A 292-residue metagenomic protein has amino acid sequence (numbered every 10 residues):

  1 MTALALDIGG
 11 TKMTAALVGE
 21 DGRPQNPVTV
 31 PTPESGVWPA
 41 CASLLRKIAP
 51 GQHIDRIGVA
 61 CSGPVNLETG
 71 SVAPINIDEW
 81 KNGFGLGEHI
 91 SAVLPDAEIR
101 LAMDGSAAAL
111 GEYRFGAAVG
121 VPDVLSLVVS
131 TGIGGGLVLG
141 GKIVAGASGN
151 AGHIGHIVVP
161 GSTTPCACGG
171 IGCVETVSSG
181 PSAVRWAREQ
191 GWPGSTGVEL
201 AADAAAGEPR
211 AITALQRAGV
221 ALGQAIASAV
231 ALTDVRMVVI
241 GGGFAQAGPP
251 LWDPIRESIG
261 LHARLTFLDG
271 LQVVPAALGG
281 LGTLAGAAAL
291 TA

Functional and structural regions predicted by a protein language model:
M1-R56, L67-S71, G87-I99, G111-V121 (+2 more regions): ATP-binding/phosphotransfer module of carbohydrate and carboxylate kinases, centering on a glycine-rich
D7, G58-S62, A102, S126-G132 (+1 more regions): Short beta-strand segments
V28-V30, N76, A147: Short hydrophobic alpha-helix segments
G63, T131-I133, G149, G172 (+1 more regions): Glycine-rich beta-alpha junction loops
G70-G83: A charged helix-plus-loop insertion that forms the helical arch/lid used to bind and gate nucleic-acid substrates
I77-W80, R100-S106, S126-V129, V274-L281: Active-site nucleophile and cofactor-binding loops and adjacent substrate-binding regions of central metabolic enzymes
N150-I154: Structural signature of FAD isoalloxazine-binding scaffolds in flavoprotein oxidoreductases
